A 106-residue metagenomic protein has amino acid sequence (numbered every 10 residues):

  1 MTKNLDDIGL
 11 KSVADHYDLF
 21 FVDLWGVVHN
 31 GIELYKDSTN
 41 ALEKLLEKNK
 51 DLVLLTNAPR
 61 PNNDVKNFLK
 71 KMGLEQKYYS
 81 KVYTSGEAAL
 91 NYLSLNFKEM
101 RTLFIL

Functional and structural regions predicted by a protein language model:
M1-L106: HAD-like aspartate-dependent phosphatase fold
